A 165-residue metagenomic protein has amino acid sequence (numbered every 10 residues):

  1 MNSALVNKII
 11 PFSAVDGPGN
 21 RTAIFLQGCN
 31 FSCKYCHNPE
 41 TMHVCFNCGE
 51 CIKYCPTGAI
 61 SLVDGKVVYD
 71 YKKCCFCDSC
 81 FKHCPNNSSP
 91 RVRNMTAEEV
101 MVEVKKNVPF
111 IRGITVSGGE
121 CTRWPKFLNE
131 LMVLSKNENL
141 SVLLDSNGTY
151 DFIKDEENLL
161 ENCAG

Functional and structural regions predicted by a protein language model:
M1-V67, K106-F110: N-terminal [4Fe-4S]-dependent radical SAM core
V44-L160: Conserved Radical SAM active-site core
N162-G165: Non-cysteine beta-strand/loop elements that form the S-adenosyl-L-methionine
